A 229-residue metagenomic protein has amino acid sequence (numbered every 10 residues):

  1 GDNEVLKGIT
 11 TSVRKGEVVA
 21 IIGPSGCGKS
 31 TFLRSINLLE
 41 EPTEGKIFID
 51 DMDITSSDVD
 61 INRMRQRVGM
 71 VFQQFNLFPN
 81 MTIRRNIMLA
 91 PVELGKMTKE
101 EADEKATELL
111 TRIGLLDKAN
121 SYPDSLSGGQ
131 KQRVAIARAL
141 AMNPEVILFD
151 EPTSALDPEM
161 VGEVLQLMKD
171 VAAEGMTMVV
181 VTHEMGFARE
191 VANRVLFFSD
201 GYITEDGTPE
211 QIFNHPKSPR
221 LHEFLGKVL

Functional and structural regions predicted by a protein language model:
G1-P209: ABC family nucleotide-binding domain
S199, D206, E210-L229: C-terminal boundary and immediately downstream tail of ABC-type ATPase nucleotide-binding domains
